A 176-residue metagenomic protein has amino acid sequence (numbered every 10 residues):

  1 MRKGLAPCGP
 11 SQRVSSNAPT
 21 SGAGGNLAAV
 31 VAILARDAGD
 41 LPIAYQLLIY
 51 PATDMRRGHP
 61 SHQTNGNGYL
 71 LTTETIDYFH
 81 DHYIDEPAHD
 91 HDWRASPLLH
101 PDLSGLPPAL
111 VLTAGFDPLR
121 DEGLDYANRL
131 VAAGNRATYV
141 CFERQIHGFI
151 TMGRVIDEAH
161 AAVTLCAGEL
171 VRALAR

Functional and structural regions predicted by a protein language model:
M1-R176: Alpha/beta-hydrolase superfamily serine-hydrolase fold, recognizing
